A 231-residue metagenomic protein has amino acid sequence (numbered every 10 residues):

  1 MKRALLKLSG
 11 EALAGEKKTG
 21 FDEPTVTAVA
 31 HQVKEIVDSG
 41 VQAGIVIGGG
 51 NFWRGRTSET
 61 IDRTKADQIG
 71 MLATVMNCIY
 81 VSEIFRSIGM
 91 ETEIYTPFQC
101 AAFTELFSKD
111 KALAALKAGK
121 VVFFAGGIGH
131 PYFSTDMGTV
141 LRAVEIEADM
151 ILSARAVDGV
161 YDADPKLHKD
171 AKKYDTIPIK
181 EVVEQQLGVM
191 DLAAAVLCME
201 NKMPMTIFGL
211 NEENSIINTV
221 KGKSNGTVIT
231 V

Functional and structural regions predicted by a protein language model:
M1-V231: C-terminal catalytic "cap/lid" subdomain
